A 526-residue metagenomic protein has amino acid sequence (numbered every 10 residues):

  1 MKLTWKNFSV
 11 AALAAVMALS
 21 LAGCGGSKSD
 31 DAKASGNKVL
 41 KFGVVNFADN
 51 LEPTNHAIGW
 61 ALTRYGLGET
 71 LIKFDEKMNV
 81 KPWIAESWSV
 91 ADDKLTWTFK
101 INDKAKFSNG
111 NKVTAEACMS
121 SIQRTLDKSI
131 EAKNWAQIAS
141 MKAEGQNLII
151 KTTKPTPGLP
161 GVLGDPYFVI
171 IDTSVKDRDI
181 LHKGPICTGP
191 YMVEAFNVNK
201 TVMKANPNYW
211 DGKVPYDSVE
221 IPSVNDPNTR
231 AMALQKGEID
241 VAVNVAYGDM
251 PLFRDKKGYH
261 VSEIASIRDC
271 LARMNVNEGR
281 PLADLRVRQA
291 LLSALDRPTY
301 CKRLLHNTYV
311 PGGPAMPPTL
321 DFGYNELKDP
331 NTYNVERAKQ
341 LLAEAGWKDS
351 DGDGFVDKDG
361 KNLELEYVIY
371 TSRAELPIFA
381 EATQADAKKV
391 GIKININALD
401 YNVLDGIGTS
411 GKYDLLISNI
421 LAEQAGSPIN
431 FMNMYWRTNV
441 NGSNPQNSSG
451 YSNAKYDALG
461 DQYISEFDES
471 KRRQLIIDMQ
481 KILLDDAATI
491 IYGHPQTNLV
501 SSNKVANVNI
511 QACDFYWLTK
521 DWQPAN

Functional and structural regions predicted by a protein language model:
G43-V90, Q123, I186, C513-F515: N-terminal lobe/hinge region of extracytoplasmic solute-binding protein
D75, N79, G164-V214, S218 (+3 more regions): Gly/Pro-rich hinge or "lid" segments in bacterial periplasmic/extracellular proteins
E86-K128, I149, P281: Aromatic- and charge-enriched surface segment that lines or borders ligand/interaction sites
S89, D93, K133-S174: Surface-exposed binding/hinge segments that line and control ligand-binding clefts or catalytic entry sites
P207-L252, K393-N395, D400-Y401: Ligand-site clamp/hinge motif
L295-Y324, E375-Q384, G408-N526: Detector for C-terminal structural segments
P311-S350, T371-I378: Structural transition elements
K348-E423, T497: Ligand/substrate-recognition segments at binding pockets and active sites
